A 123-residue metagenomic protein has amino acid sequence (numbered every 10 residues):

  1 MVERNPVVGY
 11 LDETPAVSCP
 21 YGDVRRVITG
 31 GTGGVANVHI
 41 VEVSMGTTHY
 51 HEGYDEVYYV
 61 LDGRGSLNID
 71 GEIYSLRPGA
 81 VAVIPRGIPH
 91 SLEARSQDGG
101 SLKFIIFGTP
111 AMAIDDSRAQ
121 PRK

Functional and structural regions predicted by a protein language model:
M1-N37, T47, S117-K123: A short, N-terminal "cap"/entry segment at the start of jelly-roll beta-barrel domains of the cupin/DSBH fold
T32-V35, V43-G46, R64, I73 (+1 more regions): Short, charged/polar surface micro-motifs in flexible loops or helix N-caps
V38-I40, V57, V81-V83, I106: Conserved hydrophobic/aromatic beta-strand scaffold that supports enzyme active sites
I40-S44, E52-N68: Short, conserved beta-strand element in jelly-roll/cupin
H49-H51, H90: Histidine-centered divalent metal-coordination motifs
H51-G53, S96-Q97: Short glycine/proline-enriched turns and hinge-like loops at secondary-structure junctions
E72-R86: Short acidic-glycine-tyrosine-enriched beta hairpin
R86-I114: Ligand-binding loop in jelly-roll beta-barrel domains
